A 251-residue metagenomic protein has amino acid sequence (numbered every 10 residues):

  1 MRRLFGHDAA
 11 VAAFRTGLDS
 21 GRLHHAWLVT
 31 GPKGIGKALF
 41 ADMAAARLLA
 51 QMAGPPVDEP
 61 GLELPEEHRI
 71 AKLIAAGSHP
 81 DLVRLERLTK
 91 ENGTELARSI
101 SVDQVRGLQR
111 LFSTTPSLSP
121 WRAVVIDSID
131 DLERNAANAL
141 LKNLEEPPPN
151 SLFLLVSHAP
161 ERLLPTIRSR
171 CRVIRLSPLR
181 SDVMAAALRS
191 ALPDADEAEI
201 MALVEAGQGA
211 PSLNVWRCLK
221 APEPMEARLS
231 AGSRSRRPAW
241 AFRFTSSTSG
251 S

Functional and structural regions predicted by a protein language model:
M1-R47, Q51, P55-L73, P149-S151 (+1 more regions): Charged, glycine-rich active-site and insertion segments that engage polyanionic ligands
H7, L64, R98-V105, E133-R134 (+1 more regions): A conditional alpha-helix N-cap/helix-loop micro-motif detector
A13-L18, L73, S99-A123, D131 (+1 more regions): Conserved alpha-helical scaffold flanking the Walker A/P-loop in AAA+ ATPase domains
L28, L85, V125-S128, L154 (+1 more regions): Conserved beta-strand segments of the P-loop GTPase G domain that flank and frequently precede/overlap
G77-N92: Conserved NTP-binding/hydrolysis module of P-loop NTPases
N92-V102, I129, V173: Flexible beta-alpha connector loops of hexameric P-loop NTPases
L118-A123, P148-L154: Loop/turn-to-beta-strand initiation segments
S128-N150: Conserved Walker B catalytic segment
